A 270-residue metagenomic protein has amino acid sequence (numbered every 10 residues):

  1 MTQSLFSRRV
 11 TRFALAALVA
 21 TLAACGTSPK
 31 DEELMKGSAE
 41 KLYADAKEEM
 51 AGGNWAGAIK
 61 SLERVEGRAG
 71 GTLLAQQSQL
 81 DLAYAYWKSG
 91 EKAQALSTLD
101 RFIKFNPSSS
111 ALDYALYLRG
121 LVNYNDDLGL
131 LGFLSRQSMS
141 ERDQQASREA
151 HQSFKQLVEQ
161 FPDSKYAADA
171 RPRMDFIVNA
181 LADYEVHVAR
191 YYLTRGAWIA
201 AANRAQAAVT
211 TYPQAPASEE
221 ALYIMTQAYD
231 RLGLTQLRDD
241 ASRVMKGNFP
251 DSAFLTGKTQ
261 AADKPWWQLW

Functional and structural regions predicted by a protein language model:
T2-R8, T21, C25-W270: Acidic, polar-rich low-complexity tracts and alpha-helical solenoid repeat scaffolds
R12-L22: Bacterial N-terminal signal peptides
